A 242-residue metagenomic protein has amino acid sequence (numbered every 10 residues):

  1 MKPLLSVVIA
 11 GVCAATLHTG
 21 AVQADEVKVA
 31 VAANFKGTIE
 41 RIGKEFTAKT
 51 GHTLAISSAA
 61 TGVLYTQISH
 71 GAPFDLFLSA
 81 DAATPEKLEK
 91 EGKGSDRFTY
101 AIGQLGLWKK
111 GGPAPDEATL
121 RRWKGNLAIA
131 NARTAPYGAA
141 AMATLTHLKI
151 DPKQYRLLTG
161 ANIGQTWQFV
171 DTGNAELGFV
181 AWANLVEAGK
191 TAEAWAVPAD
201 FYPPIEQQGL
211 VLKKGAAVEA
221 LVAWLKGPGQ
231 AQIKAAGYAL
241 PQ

Functional and structural regions predicted by a protein language model:
M1-I9, T19-G20: Bacterial N-terminal signal peptides that target proteins for export
A14-V22: C-terminal segment of classical bacterial N-terminal signal peptides
D25-K49, A55-S58, G62, T66-H70 (+3 more regions): Exported/periplasmic ABC-transporter solute-binding proteins
